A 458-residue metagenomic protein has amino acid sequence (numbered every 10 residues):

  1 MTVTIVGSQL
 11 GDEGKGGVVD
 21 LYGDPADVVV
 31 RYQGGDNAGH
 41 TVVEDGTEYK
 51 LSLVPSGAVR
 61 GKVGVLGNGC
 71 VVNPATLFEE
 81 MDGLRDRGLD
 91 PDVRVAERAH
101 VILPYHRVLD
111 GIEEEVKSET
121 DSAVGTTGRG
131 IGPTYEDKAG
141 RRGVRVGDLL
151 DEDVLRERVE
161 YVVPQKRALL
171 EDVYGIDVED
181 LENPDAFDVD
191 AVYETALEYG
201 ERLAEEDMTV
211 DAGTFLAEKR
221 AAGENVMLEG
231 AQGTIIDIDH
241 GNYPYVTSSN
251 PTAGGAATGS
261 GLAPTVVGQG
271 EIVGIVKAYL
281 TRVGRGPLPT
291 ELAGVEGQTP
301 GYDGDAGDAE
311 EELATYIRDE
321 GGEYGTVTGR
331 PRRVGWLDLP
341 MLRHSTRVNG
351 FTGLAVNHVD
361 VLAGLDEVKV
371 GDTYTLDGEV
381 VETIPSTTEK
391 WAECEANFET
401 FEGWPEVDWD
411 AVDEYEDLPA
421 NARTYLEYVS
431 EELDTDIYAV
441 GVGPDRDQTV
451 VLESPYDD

Functional and structural regions predicted by a protein language model:
M1-D458: Non-transmembrane, aqueous-exposed alpha-helical and coiled segments at domain scale
